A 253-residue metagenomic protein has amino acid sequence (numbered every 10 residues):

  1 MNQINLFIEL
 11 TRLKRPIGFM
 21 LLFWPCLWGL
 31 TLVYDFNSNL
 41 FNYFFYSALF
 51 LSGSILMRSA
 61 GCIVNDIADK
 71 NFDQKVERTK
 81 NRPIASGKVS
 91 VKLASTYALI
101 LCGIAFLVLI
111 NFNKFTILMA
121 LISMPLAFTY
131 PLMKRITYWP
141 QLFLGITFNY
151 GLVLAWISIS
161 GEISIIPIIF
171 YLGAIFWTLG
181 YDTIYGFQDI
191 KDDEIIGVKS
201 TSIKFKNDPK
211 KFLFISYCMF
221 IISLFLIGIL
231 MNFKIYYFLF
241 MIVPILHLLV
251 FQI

Functional and structural regions predicted by a protein language model:
M1-N2: Short, membrane-interfacial amphipathic segments enriched in basic
N5-E9, W28, S52, S59 (+2 more regions): Intramembrane alpha-helical segments
R12, L21-L22, A127, I136 (+1 more regions): Hydrophobic alpha-helical transmembrane segments of integral membrane proteins, especially lipid-exposed positions
L13-L32, N149: The first (N-terminal) embedded transmembrane alpha-helix
T31-L49, F115-S123, A127, Q141-E194 (+2 more regions): Functional transmembrane core segments of multi-pass inner-membrane proteins
L49-S54, K70-A120, F176, I195-F240: Multi-pass membrane catalytic core of lipid/isoprenoid biosynthesis enzymes
L56-F72: Juxtamembrane transmembrane-helix boundary signature
L224, P244-I253: Transmembrane alpha-helical segments of integral membrane proteins
